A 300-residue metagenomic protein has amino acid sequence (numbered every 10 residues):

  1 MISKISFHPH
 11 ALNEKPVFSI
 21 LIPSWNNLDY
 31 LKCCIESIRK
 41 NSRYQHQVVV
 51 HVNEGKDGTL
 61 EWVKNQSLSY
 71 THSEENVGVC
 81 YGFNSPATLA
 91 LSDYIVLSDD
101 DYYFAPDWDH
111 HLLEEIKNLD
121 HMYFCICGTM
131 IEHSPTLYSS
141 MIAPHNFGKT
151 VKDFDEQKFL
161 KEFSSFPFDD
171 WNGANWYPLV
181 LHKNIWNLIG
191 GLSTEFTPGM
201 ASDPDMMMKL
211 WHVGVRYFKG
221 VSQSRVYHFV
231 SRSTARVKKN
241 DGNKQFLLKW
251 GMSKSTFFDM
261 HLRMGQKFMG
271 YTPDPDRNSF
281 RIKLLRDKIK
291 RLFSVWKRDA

Functional and structural regions predicted by a protein language model:
M1-S37: N-proximal low-complexity "stem/linker" segments adjacent to membrane-targeting elements
S37, Y44, V52-L60: A conserved acidic beta->alpha catalytic loop
S73-A90: Glycine-rich, basic loop-to-helix element that forms the pyrophosphate-binding segment of sugar-nucleotide handling
I95: Short aromatic/hydrophobic "clamp" motif used to bind/position activated sugar donors
D107-F147: Conserved donor NDP-sugar-binding/catalytic core segment of glycosyltransferases
H111, F168, N172-G190, F196-S224: A short, conserved alpha-helix in the catalytic core of glycosyltransferases
I131-H133, T194-T197, K219-V237, Q245: Active-site donor/metal-binding and catalytic loop motifs of nucleotide-sugar-dependent glycosylation enzymes
N146-N172: Short, flexible, basic/aromatic active-site loop/helix in glycosyltransferases
